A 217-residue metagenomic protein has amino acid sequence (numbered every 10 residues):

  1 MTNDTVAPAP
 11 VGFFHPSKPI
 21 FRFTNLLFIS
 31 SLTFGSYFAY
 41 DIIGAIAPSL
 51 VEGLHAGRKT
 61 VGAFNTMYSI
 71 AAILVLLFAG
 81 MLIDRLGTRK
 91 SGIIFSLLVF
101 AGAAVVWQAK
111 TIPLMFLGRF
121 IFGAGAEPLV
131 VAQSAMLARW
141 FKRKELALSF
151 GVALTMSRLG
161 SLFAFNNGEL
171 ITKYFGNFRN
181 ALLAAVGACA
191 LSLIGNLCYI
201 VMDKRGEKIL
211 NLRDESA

Functional and structural regions predicted by a protein language model:
T2, L197-A217: Flexible cytoplasmic inter-helical loops of multi-pass small-molecule transporters
T2-L32, S36-F38: Cytosolic juxtamembrane N-terminal segment immediately preceding the first transmembrane helix of multi-pass
T24-R58: Extracytoplasmic
Y37, D41, W107, G123-V131 (+1 more regions): Small-residue-rich segments within alpha-helical transmembrane domains of MFS-like 12-TM solute carriers
D41, S69-L77, S161-L162: Residue-level signature of mid-helix packing/kink "hotspots" within the transmembrane helices of 12-pass Major
L74-P113: Conserved MFS/SLC helix-loop-helix module at the cytosolic interface between two early adjacent transmembrane helices
I112, G118-M156: Cytoplasmic helix-loop-helix junction between adjacent transmembrane helices in 12-TM secondary transporters
V152-K204: Helix-loop-helix hairpin linking two adjacent transmembrane segments in secondary transporters
